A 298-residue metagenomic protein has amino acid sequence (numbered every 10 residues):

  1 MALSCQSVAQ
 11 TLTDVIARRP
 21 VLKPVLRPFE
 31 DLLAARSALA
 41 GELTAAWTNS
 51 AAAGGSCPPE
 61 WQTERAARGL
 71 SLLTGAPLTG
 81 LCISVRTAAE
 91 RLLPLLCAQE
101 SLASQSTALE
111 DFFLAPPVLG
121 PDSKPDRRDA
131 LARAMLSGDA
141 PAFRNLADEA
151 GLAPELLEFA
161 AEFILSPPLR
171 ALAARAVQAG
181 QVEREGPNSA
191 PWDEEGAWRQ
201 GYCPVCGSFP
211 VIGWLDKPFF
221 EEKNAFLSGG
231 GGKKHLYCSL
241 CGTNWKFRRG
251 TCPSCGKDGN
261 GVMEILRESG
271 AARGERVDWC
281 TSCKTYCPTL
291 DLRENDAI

Functional and structural regions predicted by a protein language model:
C5-A190: N-terminal alpha-helical interaction blocks
F163, P167, A174-I298: Cys/His-clustered metal-coordination modules, chiefly Zn-binding fingers
